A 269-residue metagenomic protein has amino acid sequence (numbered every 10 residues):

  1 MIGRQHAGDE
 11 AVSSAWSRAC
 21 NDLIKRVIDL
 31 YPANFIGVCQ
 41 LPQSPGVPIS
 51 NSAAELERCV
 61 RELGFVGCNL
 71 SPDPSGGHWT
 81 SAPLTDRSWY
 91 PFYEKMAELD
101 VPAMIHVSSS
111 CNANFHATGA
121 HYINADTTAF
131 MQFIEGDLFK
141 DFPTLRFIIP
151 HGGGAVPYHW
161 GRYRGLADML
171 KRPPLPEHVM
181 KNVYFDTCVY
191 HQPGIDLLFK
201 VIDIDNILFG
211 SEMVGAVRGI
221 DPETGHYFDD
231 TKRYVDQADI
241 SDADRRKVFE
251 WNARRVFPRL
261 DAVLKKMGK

Functional and structural regions predicted by a protein language model:
M1-Q132: Active-site gating/metal-coordination segments in enzymes
Q5-A11, S110-D126, Y163-N182, Y227-K232: Active-site gating loops and adjacent loop-to-helix segments of metal-dependent hydrolytic enzymes
D22-L30, A54-R58, V66, F185 (+3 more regions): Mid-to-C-terminal alpha-helical segments outside catalytic/metal-binding sites
P32-A33, G64, P91, K140-T144 (+3 more regions): Proline-centered flexible-loop/turn and helix-kink motifs
I36-C39, C68-L70, A103-I105, F147-I149 (+2 more regions): Hydrophobic faces of well-ordered beta-strands that scaffold small-molecule active sites in alpha/beta enzyme cores
L63-V66, E98-P102, T118, F142-L145 (+2 more regions): Glycine-enriched alpha-helix->loop->beta-strand junction motifs that scaffold or abut catalytic
S75, S109-C111, G153-P157, H191: Short, catalytically relevant binding-site loops at active-site mouths
I134-M180: Aromatic-lined glycan-binding groove of carbohydrate-active enzymes
